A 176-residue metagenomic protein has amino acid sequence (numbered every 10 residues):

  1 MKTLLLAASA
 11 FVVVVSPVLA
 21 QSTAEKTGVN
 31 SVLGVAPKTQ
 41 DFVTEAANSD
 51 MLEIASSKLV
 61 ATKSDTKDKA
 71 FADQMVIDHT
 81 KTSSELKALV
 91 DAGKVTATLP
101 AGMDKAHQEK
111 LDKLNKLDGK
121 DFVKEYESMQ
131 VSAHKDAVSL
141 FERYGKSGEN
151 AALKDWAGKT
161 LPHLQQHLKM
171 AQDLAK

Functional and structural regions predicted by a protein language model:
K2-A7, V14-K176: His/Met- and acidic-residue-enriched segments that coordinate or traffic transition-metal cofactors and support
